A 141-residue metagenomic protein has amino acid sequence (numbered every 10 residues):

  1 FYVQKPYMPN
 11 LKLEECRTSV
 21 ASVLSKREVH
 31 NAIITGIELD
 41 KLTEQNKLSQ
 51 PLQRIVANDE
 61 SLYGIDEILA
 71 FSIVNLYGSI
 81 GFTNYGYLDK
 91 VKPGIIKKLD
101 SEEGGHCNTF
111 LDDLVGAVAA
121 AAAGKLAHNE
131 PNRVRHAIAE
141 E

Functional and structural regions predicted by a protein language model:
F1-D40: N-terminal interaction modules that seed assembly of large macromolecular complexes
V3-Q4, T35, L69-F82, A117-A121: Short, hydrophobic/amphipathic alpha-helical patches that form generic packing surfaces within helical domains
L11, E15, L24, G64 (+2 more regions): Alpha-helix boundary/N-cap detector
S22, T43-K47, D100, I138: Short amphipathic alpha-helical patches
I34-L52: Short, structured interface segments that constitute the first stable element of a domain
L48-Y85, K90, G94-K98, G104: Phosphoinositide system proteins, centered on phosphoinositide phosphatases and their trafficking scaffolds
G81-E141: Glycine-rich, aromatic-bearing surface loops/beta-hairpins
